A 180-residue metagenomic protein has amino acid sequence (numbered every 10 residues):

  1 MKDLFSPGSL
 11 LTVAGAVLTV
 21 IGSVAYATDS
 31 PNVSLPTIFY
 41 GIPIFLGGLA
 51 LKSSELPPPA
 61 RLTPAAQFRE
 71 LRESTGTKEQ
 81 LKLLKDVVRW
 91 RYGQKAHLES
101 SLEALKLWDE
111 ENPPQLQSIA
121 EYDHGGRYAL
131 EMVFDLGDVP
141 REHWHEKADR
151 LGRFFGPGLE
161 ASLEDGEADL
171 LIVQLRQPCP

Functional and structural regions predicted by a protein language model:
M1-R69: N-terminal alpha-helical membrane-insertion module
L56-S74, Y92-Y128: An N-terminal amphipathic alpha-helical segment
L71-V88: Cytosolic juxtamembrane regulatory segments of multi-pass membrane proteins
K82, W108, L116, L136-G137 (+1 more regions): N-terminal low-complexity, charged segments
L83-Y92, R127-M132: Short low-complexity stretches enriched in small and charged residues
R89-A96, L136-E142: Short, surface-exposed ligand-recognition loops at beta-strand->loop->(often short) alpha-helix junctions that present
Y122-P180: Cytosol-/stroma-facing membrane-proximal "stalk/adaptor" domains immediately downstream of transmembrane anchors
